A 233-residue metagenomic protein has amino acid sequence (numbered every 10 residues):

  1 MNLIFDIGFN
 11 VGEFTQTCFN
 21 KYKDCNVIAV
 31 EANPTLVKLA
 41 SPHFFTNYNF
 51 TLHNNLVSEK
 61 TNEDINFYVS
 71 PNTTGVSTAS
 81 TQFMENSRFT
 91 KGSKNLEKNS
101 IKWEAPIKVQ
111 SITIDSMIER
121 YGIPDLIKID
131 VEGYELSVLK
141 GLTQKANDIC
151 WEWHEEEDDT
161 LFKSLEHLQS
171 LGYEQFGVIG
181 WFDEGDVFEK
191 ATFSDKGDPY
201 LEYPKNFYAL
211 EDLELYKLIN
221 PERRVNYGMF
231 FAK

Functional and structural regions predicted by a protein language model:
M1-K233: Phosphate/nucleotide-binding beta-alpha loop and adjacent structural elements of enzyme active sites
